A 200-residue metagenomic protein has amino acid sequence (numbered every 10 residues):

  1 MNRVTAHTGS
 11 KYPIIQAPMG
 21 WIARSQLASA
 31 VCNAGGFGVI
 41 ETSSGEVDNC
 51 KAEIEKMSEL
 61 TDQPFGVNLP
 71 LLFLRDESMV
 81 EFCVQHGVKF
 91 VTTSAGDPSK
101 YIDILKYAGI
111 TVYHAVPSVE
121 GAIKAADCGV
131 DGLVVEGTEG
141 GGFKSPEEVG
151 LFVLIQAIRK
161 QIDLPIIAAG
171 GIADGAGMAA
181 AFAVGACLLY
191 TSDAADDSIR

Functional and structural regions predicted by a protein language model:
M1-Q161, P165: Active-site entrance/lid segments in N-terminal catalytic domains of soluble metabolic enzymes
E120-C128, A173-G185: Catalytic cores of alpha/beta
L133, G185-L189: Active-site-proximal beta-strands of protease catalytic cores
A157, V184, S198-R200: Surface cap/lid and interfacial helix-loop subdomains adjacent to catalytic sites that gate substrate access
D163-I167, G177, D193: A generic structured-segment signal
A168-I172: Glycine-rich adenosine-cofactor-binding loop
Y190-R200: Single conserved hydrophobic/aromatic residue that forms the stacking wall/gate of nucleotide- or nucleobase-binding
